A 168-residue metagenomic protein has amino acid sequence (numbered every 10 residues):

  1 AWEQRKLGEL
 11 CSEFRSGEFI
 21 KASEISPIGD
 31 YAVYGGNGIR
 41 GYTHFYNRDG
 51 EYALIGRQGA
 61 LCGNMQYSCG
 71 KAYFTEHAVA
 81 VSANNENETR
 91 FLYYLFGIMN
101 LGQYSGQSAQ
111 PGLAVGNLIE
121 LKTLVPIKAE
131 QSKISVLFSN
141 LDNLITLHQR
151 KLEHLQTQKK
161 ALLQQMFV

Functional and structural regions predicted by a protein language model:
A1-E18, I25-V33: Non-catalytic DNA-recognition/assembly elements of restriction-modification systems
A1-E9, L124-V168: Amphipathic alpha-helical coiled-coil/heptad-repeat segments
G8-S12, Y93-G97, Q164: Generic alpha-helical structural context detector
F19-I20, G106-Q110, I119-K128, L141-L144: Short, recurring structural edge motifs at helix starts
A32, V79, S135-V136: Conserved, well-structured core segments
G35-G97, G106-A109, A114-L118: A short beta-sheet element
